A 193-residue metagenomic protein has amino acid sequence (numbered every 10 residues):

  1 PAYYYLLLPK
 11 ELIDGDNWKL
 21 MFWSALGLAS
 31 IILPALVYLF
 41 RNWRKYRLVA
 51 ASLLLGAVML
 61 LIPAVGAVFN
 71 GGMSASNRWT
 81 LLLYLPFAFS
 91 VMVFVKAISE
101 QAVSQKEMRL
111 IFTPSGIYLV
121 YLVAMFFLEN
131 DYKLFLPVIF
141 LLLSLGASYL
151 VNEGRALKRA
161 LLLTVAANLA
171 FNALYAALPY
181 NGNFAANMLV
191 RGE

Functional and structural regions predicted by a protein language model:
P1-L48, S52, G56-M59, V65-A67 (+2 more regions): Periplasmic/ER-lumenal interhelical loops and adjacent helix-loop junctions in multi-pass membrane proteins
A51-L60, V68-N70, S76-G192: Contiguous transmembrane helix-bundle modules in multi-pass membrane proteins
